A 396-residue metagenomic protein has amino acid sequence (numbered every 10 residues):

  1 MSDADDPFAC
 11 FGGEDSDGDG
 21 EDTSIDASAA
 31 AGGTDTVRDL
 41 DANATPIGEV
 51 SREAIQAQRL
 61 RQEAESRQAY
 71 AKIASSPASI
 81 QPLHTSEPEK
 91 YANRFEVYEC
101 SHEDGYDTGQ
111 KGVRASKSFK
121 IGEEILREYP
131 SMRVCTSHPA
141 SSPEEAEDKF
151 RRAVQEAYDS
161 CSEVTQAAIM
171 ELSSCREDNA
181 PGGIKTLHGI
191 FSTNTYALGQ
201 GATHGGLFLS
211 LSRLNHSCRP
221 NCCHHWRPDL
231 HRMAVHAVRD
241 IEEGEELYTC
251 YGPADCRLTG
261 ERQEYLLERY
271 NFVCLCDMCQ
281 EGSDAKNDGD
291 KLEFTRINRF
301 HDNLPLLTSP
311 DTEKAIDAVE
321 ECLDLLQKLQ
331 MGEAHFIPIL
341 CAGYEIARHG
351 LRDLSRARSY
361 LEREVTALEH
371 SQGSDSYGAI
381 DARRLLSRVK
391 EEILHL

Functional and structural regions predicted by a protein language model:
S2-I25, L40: Acidic, Ser/Thr-interspersed intrinsically disordered low-complexity regions
F8, D22, G33, R38-G48 (+2 more regions): Intrinsically disordered, low-complexity transactivation/modulatory regions of eukaryotic transcription regulators
D22, E128, I316, R358-V365: Alpha-helical tetratricopeptide repeat
S28-A30, T34-T36, A44-V50, A54-I55 (+3 more regions): C-terminal SET catalytic tail plus cysteine-rich post-SET Zn-binding segment of SAM-dependent SET-domain
A78-E103, S160-D255: Catalytic core of the SET domain in histone-lysine N-methyltransferases, recognizing conserved active-site
C100-P139, A234-R257: Conserved SET/PR-domain catalytic core that frames the SAM/AdoMet-binding pocket
R133-S160, R257-E281: Short, compositionally biased
Y344-L396: Charged, long alpha-helical assembly modules
